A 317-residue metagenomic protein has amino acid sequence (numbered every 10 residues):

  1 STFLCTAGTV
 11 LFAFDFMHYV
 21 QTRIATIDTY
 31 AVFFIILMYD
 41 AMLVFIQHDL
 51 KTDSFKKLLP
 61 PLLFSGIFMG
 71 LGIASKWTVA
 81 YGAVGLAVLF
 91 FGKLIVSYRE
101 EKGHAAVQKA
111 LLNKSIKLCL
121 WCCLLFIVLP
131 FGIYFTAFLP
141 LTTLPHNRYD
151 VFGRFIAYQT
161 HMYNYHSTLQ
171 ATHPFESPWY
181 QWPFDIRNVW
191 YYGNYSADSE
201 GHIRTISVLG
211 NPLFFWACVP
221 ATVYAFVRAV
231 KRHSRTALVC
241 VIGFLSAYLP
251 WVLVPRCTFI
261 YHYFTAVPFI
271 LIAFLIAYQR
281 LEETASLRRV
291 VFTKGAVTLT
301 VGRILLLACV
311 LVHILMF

Functional and structural regions predicted by a protein language model:
S1-F14, V32-F33, K51-K57, L238: Transmembrane-helix signature of polytopic, membrane-embedded enzymes that assemble or transfer cell-envelope glycans
C5-A13, D40, M69, I73: Short helix- or helix-capping micro-motifs that position conserved polar/aromatic residues at function-defining sites
M17-Y30, T78: Short acidic/glycine- and proline-prone juxtamembrane loop motifs at membrane-interface regions of multi-pass membrane
M38-P61, F91-E100: Membrane-interface transmembrane helices that cradle and orient dolichyl/undecaprenyl
F55-K57, Y98-L120, P220-V241: Membrane-interface helix-loop-helix junctions at transmembrane boundaries of multi-pass membrane enzymes, predominantly
L111, L118-W121, P130-Q181, D185: Aromatic-rich transmembrane-lumenal/periplasmic boundary elements in polytopic membrane proteins
Y195-D198, R204-H233: Hydrophobic, aromatic-rich transmembrane alpha-helices and their immediate juxtamembrane boundary segments
Y278-F317: Signature aromatic-anchored transmembrane alpha helix within multi-pass, membrane-resident enzymes that catalyze glycan
